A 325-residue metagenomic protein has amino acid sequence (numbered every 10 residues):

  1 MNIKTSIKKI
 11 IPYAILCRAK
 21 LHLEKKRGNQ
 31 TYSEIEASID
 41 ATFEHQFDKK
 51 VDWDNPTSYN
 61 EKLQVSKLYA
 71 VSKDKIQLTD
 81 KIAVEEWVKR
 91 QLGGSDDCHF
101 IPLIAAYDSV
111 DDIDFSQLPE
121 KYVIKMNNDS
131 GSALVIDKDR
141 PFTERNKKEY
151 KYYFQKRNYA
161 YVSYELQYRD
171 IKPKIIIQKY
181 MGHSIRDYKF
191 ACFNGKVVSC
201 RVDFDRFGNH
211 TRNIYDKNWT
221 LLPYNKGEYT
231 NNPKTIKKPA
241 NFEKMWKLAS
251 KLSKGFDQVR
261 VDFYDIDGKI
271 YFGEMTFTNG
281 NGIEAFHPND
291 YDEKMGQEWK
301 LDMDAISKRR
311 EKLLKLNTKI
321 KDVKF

Functional and structural regions predicted by a protein language model:
M1-Y69, S307-F325: Membrane-proximal basic amphipathic "stem/tether" segments
A41, I76, D111-D114, V123-M126 (+3 more regions): ER/Golgi luminal nucleotide-sugar-dependent glycosyltransferases, focusing on the catalytic module
N55-P141, Y152-Y153, R157-L166: A conserved helix-loop-beta module that forms one wall/lid of the active-site cleft in ATP-utilizing catalytic domains
K73-K81, D170, R186, K238-M245: Aromatic-acidic/polar surface patches that form glycan- and anion
E85, D111-D114, S130-V135, T143-R145 (+5 more regions): Short catalytic/ligand-binding loop motif for oxyanion handling, primarily in non-cytosolic enzymes, centered on
R145-Y229: Phosphate-binding site of ATP-dependent enzymes
D170-K174, Y215-I270: A long amphipathic alpha-helix within ATP-dependent nucleotide-binding catalytic cores
D265-F325: C-terminal active-site "lid" helix and adjoining low-complexity regulatory extension at the edge of ATP-using catalytic
